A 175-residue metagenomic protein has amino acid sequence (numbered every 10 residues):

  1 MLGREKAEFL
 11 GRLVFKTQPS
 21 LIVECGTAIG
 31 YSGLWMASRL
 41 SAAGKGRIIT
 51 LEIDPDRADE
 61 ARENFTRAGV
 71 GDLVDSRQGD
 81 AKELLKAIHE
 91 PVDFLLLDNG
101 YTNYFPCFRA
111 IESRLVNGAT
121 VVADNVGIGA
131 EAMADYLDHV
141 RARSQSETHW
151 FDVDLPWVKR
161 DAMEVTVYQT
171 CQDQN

Functional and structural regions predicted by a protein language model:
M1-E8: Conserved SAM-binding loop and adjacent beta-strand
P19-A28: Conserved class I S-adenosyl-L-methionine
G33-A37: Conserved SAM-dependent methyltransferase scaffold
L40-S41, V70, L115-N117: Helix-to-beta-strand junctions that scaffold the AdoMet/dcAdoMet cofactor pocket in Class I SAM-dependent enzymes
K45-E52: Conserved SAM-binding motif I beta-strand of class I
D54-P91: S-adenosyl-L-methionine
E90-L97, T120: Short SAM/SAH-binding signature in class I
N103-N175: C-terminal substrate-binding/active-site "lid" region of AdoMet-derived donor-dependent transferases
